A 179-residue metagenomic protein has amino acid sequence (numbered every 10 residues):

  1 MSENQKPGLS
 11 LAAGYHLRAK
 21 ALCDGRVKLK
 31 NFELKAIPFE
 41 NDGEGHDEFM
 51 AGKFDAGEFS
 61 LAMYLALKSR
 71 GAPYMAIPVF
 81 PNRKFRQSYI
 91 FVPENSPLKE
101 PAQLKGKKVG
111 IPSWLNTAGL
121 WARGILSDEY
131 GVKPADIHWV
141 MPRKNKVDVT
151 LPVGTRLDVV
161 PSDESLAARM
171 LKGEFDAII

Functional and structural regions predicted by a protein language model:
M1-K6: Short, low-complexity disordered leader/linker segments with a strong preference for bacterial N-terminal type II
S10-D148: Short, glycine-/small- and polar/acidic-enriched structural segments that line small-molecule recognition paths
G57-G71, D163-I179: A ligand-binding cleft/hinge motif common to bilobed small-molecule-binding domains
M141-M170: Active-site glycine-rich loop that binds ribose-phosphate moieties when present
